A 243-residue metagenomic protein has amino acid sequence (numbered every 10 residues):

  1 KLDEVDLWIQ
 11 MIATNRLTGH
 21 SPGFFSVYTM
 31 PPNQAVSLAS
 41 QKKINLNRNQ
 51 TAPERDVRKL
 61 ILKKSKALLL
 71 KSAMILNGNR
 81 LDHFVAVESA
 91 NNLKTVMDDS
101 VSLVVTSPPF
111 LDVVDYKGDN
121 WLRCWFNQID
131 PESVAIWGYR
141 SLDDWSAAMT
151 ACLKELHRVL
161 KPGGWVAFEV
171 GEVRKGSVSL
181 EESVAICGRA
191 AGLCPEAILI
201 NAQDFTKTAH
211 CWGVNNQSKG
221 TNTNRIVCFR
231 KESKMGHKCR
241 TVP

Functional and structural regions predicted by a protein language model:
K1-T106, L111-D112: SAM-dependent nucleic-acid methyltransferase catalytic core
I9, L160, C187-R189, F229: S-adenosyl-L-methionine
V96, C152-P162, A191: Conserved helix-to-beta-strand junction in the class I
M97, K117-G118, S179-E181: Residues at alpha-helix caps and immediate loop-helix transition turns in enzyme cores, especially N- and C-cap
P109-A148, C152, G163, A167: Mobile active-site "lid"/loop adjacent to the S-adenosyl-L-methionine
S177-A185, G192-P243: Class I S-adenosyl-L-methionine
